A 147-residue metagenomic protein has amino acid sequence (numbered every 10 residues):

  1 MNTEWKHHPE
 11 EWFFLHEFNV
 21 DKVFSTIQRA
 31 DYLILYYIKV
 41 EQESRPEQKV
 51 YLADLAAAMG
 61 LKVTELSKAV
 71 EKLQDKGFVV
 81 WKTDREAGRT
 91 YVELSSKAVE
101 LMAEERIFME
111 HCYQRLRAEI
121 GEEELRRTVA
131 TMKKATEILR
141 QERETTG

Functional and structural regions predicted by a protein language model:
M1-A30, Y36, K76: N-terminal leader segment of winged-helix/HTH proteins
M1-K6, E123-G147: C-terminal regulatory/oligomerization modules of transcriptional regulators
Y32, T64: Key DNA-contact positions within bacterial/archaeal DNA-binding proteins
Y36-E43, R106: Short, locally clustered residues in the helix-turn-helix/winged-helix DNA-binding domain
K49-A58: A short alpha-helical element within helix-turn-helix/winged-helix DNA-binding domains across DNA-binding proteins
L52, V70-E71: Short, hydrophobic-biased segments on the C-terminal half of alpha helices that form "recognition helices"
E71-R126: Charged, amphipathic alpha-helical coiled-coil/dimerization segments
